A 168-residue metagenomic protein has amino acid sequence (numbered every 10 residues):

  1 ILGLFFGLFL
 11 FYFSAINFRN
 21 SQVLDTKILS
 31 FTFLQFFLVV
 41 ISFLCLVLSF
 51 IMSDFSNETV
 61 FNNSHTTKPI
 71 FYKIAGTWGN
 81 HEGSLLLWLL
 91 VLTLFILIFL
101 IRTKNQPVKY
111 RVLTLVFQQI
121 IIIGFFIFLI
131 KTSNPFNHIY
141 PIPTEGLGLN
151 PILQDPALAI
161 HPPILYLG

Functional and structural regions predicted by a protein language model:
I1-G168: Polytopic transmembrane helical bundles with strong interfacial aromatic enrichment
